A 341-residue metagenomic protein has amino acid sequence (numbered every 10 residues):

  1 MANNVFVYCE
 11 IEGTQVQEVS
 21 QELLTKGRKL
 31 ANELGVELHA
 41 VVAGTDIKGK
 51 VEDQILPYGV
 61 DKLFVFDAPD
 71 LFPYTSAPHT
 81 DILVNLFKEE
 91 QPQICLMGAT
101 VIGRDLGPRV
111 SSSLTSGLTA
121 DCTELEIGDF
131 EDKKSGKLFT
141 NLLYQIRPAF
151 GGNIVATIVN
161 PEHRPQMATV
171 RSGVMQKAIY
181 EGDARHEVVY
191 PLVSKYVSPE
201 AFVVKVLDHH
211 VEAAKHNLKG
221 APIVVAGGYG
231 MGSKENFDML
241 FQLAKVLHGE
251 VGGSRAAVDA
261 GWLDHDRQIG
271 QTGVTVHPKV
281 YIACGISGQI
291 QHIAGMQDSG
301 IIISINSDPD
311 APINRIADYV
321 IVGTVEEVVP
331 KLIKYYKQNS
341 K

Functional and structural regions predicted by a protein language model:
M1-K341: N-terminal glycine-rich FAD/FM-binding segment characteristic of electron-transfer flavoproteins
